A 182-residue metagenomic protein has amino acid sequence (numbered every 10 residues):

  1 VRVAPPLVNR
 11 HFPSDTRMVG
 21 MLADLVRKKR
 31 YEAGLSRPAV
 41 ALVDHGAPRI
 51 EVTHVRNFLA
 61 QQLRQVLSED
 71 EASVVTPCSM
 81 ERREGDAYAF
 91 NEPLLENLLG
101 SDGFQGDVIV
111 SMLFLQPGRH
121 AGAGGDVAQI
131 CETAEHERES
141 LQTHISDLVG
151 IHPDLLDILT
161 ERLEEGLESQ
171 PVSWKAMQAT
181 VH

Functional and structural regions predicted by a protein language model:
V1-H182: Extended amphipathic ligand-handling, pore-lining, and cofactor/metal-binding catalytic surfaces
